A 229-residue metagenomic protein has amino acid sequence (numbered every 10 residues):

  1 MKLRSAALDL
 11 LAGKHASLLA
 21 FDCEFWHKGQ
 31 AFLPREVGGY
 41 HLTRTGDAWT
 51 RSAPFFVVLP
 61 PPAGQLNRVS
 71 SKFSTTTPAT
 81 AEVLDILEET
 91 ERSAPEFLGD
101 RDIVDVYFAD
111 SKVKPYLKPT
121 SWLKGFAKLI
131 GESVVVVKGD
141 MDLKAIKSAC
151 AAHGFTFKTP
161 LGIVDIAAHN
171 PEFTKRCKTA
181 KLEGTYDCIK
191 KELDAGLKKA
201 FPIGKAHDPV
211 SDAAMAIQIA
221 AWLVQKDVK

Functional and structural regions predicted by a protein language model:
L3-A12, C23: Long, highly charged low-complexity segments
H15-L19, E24-M141: Conserved non-catalytic scaffold segment of RNase H-like nuclease domains
C23-H27, A168, M215: Short, glycine/acidic-enriched loop or turn micro-motifs at the edges of active sites
V57-P60, T159-F173: A short, structured active-site edge motif that brings together acidic residues
R68-D105, I166-A214: Active-site-proximal helix-loop-helix substrate-binding element of RNase H-like nuclease domains
G131-D140, K144-A145, A149, G184-K229: Acidic, Mg2+-coordinating catalytic module of metal-dependent nucleases/exonucleases that use a two-metal-ion mechanism
M141-V164: Substrate-recognition/cap helix-loop segment adjacent to the acidic, metal-dependent catalytic center of Asp-based
